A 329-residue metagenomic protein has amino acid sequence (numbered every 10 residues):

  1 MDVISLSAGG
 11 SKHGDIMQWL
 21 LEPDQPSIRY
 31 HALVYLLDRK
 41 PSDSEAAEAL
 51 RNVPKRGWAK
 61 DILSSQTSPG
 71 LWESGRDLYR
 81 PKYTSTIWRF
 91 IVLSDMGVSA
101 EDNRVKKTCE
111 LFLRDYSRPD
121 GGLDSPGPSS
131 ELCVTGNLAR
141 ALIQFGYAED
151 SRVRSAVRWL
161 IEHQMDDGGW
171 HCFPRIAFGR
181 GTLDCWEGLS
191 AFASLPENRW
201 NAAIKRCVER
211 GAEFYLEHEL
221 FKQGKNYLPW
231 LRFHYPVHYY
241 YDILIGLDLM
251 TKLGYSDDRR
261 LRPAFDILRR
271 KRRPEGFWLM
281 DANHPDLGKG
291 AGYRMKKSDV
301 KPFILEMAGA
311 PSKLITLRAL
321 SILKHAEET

Functional and structural regions predicted by a protein language model:
M1-T329: Preference for long, amphipathic alpha-helical scaffolds in soluble/luminal domains and all-alpha bundles
